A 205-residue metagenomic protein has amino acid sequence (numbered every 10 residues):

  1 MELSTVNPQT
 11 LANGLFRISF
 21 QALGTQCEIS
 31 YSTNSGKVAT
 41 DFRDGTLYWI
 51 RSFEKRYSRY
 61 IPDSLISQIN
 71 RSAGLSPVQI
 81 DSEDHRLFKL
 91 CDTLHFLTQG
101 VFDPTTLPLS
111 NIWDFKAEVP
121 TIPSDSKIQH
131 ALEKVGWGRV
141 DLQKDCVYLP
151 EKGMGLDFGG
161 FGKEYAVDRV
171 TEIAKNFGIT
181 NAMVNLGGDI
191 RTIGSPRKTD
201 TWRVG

Functional and structural regions predicted by a protein language model:
M1-G205: Mature catalytic core of soluble alpha/beta enzymes
